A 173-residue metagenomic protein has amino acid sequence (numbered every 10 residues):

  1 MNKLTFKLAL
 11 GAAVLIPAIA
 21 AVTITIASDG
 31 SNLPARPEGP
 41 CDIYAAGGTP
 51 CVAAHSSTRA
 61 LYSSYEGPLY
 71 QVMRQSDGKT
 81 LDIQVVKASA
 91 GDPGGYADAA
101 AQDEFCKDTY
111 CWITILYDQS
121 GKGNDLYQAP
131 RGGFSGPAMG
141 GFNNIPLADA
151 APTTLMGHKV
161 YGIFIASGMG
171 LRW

Functional and structural regions predicted by a protein language model:
M1-A35: Sec-dependent, cleavable N-terminal signal peptides
N2-T5, R74, P146: Serine/threonine-rich low-complexity intrinsically disordered regions
I16-I19, I24-I26, I43, I83 (+3 more regions): Weak global preference for isoleucine
N32-G140, G170-W173: GGW-centered surface loops in extracellular recognition modules
Y127-P130, G140-W173: Short surface loop/edge beta-strand patches of beta-sandwich-type extracellular domains that form ligand-contact sites
